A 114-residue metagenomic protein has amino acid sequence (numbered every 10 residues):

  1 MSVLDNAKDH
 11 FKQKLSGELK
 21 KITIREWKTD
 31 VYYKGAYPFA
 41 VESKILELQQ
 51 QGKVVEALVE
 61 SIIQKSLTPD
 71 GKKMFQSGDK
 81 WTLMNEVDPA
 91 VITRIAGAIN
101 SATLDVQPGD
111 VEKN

Functional and structural regions predicted by a protein language model:
M1-E18: Extended acidic low-complexity intrinsically disordered regions
E18-K28: Short acidic-hydrophobic surface loop/beta-edge motif
W27-N114: Short, surface-exposed, charged amphipathic helix/loop patches that serve as local interaction elements
